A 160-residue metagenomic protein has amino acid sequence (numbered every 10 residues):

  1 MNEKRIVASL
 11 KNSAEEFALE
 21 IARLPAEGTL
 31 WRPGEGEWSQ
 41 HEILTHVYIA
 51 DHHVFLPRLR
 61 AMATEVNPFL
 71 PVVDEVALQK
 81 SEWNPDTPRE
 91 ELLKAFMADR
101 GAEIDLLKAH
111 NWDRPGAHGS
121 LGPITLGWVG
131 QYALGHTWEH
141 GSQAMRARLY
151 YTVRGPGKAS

Functional and structural regions predicted by a protein language model:
M1-E16, V153: Extreme N-terminal tail/first-helix region
E3, S81-R89, G122-L126: A short, mixed-charge helix-start or loop-turn motif at secondary-structure junctions
R5-A8, R32, T64, E91: Solvent-exposed interaction patches of small proteins and small membrane subunits
S9-S13, V76-A117, Q131-A133: Acidic/histidine-rich alpha-helical segments that form the ligand environment of transition-metal centers
A14-P25, H52, L56, R60 (+3 more regions): Structural signal for well-ordered, non-membrane alpha-helices
T29-E75, A117-S160: Short, contiguous alpha-helical
